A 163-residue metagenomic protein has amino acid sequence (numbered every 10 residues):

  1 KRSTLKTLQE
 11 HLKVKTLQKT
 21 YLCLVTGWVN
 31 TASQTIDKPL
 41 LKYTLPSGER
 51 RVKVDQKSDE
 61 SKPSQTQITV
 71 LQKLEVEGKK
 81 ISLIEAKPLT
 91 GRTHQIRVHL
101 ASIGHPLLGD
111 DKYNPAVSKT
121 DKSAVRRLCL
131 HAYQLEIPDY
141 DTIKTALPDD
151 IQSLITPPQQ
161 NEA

Functional and structural regions predicted by a protein language model:
K1-A163: RNA pseudouridine synthases
